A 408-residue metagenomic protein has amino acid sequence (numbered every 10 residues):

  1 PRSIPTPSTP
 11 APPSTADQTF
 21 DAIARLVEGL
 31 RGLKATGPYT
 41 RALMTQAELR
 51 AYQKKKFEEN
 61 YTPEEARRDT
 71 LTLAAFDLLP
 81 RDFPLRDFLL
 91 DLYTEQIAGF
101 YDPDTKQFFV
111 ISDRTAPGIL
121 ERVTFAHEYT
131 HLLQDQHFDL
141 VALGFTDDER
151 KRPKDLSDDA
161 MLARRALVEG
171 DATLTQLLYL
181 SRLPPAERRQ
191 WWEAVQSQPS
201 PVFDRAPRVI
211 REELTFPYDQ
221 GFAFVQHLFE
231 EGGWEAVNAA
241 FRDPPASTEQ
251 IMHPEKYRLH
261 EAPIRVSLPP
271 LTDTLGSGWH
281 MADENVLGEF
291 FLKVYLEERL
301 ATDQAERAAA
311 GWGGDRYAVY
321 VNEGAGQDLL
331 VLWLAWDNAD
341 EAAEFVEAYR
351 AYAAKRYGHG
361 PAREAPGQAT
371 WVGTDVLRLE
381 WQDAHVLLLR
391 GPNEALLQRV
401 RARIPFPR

Functional and structural regions predicted by a protein language model:
Q18-P117: Auxiliary, metal-adjacent structural segments of Zn-dependent hydrolase domains
V27, V123-L140, E169-T173, V225 (+1 more regions): Active-site recognition of the HExxH zinc-binding catalytic motif
T36-K56, T146-L156, W191-P201, D243-A246: Acidic helix-start/capping segments at beta-turn-to-alpha-helix junctions
F108-A126, A160-R164: Short pre-active-site segment immediately N-terminal to the catalytic Zn-binding motif
D135-W192: Post-HExxH zinc-binding segment in Zn-dependent metallohydrolases
L167, L174-V202, F229-D243: Short helix/loop segments within enzyme catalytic domains that coordinate or immediately flank catalytic cofactors
S200-W333, E341: Pan-zinc metallopeptidase signature
G313-R408: C-terminal soluble interaction/assembly domains
